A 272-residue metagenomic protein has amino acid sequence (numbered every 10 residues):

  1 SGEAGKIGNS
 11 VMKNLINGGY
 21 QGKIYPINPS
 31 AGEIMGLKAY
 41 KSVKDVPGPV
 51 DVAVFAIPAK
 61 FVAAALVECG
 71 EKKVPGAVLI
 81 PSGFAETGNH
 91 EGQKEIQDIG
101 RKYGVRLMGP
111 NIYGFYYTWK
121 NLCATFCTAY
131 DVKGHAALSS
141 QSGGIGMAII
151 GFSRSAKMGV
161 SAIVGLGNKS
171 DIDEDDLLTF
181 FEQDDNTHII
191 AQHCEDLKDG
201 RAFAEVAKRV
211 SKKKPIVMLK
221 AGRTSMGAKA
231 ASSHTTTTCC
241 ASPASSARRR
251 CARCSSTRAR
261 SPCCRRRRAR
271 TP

Functional and structural regions predicted by a protein language model:
S1-P272: Catalytic-core regions of core metabolic enzymes, especially those transforming organic acids/acyl-group intermediates
